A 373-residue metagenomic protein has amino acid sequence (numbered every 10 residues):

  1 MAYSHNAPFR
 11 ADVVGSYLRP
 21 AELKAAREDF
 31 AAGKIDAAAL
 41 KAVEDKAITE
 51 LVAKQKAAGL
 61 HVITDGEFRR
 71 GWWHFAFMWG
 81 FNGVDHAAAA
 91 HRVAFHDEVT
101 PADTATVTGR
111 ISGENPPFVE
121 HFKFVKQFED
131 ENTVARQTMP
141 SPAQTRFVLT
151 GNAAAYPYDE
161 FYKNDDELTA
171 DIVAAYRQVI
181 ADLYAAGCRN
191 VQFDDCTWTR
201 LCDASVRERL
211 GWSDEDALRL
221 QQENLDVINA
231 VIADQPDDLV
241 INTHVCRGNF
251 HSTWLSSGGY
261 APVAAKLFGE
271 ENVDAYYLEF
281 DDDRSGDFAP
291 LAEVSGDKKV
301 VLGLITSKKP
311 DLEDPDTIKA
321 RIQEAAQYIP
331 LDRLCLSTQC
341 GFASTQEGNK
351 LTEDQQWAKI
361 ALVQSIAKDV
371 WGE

Functional and structural regions predicted by a protein language model:
M1-E373: Domain-level signal for soluble alpha/beta catalytic cores
